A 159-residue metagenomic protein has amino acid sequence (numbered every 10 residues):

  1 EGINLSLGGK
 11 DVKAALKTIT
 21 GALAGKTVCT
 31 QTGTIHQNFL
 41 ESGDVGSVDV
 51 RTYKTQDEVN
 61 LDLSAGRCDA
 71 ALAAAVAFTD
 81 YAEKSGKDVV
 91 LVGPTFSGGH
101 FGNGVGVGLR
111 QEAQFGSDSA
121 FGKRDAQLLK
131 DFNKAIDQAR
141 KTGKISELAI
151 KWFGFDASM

Functional and structural regions predicted by a protein language model:
E1-Q37, E112, R124-A126: A conserved helix-loop-strand patch within extracytoplasmic ligand-binding domains of the periplasmic binding
G2-N4, G33-N38, D57-E58, V76-D80 (+5 more regions): Solvent-exposed loop/turn segments at secondary-structure junctions within structured extracellular/periplasmic domains
K10-T18, T34-V45, L91-V92, K130-M159: Ligand-binding clefts/hinges and TM-proximal coupling segments of bilobed small-molecule sensing domains
K13-K17, V50-A65: Short helix-initiation/N-cap motifs at beta->coil->alpha
A22-G25, E41-T55, R67: A local structural motif
T27-T30, A71, G108, A120: Short, well-ordered beta-strand segments
N38-G43, A65, D69-F101, W152: A ligand-binding cleft/hinge motif common to bilobed small-molecule-binding domains
E83-N133, F155-M159: Periplasmic-binding protein-like
